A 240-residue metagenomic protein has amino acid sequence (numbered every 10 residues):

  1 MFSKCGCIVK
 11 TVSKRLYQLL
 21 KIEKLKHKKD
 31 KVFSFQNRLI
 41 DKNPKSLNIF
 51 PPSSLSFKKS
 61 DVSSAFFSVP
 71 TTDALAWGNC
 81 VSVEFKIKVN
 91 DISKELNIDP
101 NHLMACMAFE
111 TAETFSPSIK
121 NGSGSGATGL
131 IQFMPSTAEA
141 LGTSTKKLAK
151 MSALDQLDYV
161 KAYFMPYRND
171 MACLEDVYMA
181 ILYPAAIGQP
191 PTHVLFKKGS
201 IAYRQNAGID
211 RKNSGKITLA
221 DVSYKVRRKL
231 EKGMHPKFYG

Functional and structural regions predicted by a protein language model:
M1-F2, R15, K42, G126 (+1 more regions): A generic structural signal for short, non-catalytic loop/turn and secondary-structure boundary residues
C5-K29, F33-D91, L141: N-terminal export signals and maturation junctions of secreted/periplasmic proteins
S60-D61, F66-K212, G233: Catalytic glycan-binding domains that act on GlcNAc-containing polysaccharides
I201-G240: Active-site or metal-binding loop neighborhoods of secreted/extracellular toxin and effector enzymes
